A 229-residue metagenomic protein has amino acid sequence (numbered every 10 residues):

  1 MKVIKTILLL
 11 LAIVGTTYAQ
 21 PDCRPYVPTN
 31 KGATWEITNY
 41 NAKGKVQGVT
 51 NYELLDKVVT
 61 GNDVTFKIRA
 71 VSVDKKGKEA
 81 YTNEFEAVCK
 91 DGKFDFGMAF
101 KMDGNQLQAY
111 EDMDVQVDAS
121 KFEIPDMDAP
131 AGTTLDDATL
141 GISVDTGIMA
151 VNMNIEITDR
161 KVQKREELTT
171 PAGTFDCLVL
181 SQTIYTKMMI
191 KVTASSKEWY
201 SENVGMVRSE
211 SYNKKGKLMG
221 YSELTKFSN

Functional and structural regions predicted by a protein language model:
M1, C23-Y26, L135-A138: Short hydrophobic/aromatic-rich motifs at helix boundaries and adjacent loops
M1-T6, Q20, K90, N229: Short, Lys/Arg-enriched, disordered terminal segments
I4-G15: Sec-dependent N-terminal signal peptides
T6-I7, D112, L180: General secondary-structure edge motif
L8, P21, K121: Generic anion/oxyanion-binding catalytic loop in active/binding sites
Q20-F85, G141-N229: Acidic, serine/threonine-rich low-complexity disordered tracts
N30, C89-F175: Solvent-exposed helix/loop surface patches that form functional interfaces
